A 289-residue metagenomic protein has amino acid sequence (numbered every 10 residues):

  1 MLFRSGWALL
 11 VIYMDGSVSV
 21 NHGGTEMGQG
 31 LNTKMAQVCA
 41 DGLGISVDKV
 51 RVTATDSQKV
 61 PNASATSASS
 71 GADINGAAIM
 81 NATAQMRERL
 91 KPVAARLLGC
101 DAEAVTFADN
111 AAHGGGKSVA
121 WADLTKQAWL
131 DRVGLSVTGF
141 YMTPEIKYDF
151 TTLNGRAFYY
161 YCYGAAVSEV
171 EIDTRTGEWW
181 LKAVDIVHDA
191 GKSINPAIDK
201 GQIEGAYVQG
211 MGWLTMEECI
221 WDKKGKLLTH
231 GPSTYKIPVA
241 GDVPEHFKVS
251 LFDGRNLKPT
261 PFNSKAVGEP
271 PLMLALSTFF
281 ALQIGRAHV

Functional and structural regions predicted by a protein language model:
M1-L2: Short, small-residue-biased leader/transition segments that mark boundaries at the very start of proteins
A8-V11: Extended lipid/amphipathic-ligand handling interfaces
G16-G24, N263-A266: Cysteine-centered functional microenvironments
L31: Active-site core of glycosidic bond-cleaving carbohydrate-active enzymes
K34: Flexible, small-/acidic-enriched active-site or ligand-binding loops
Q37-R286: C-terminal catalytic domains of large/alpha subunits in multi-subunit enzymes
